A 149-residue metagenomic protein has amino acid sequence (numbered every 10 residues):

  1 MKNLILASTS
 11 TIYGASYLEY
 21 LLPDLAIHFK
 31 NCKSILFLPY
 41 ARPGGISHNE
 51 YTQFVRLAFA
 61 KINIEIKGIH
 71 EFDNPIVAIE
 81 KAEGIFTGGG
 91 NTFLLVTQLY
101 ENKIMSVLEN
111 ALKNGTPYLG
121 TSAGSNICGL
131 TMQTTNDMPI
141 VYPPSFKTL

Functional and structural regions predicted by a protein language model:
M1-G88: N-terminal beta1-alpha1 cap of cysteine-dependent amidohydrolase-like domains
E19-L21, E50-Q53, L99-K103, Q133-N136: Short, glycine/charged-enriched secondary-structure capping and boundary segments
H48, A78-E80, L95-L99, L130-T131: Short, conserved acidic/polar surface loops in the N-terminal third of protein domains
G68-D73, E101-I104, L108: Short acidic (Asp/Glu) patches
N91: Phosphate-centric recognition/catalysis
V96-Q98, M105-L149: Class I SAM-dependent methyltransferase SAM-binding "motif I" and its flanking Rossmann-like core
